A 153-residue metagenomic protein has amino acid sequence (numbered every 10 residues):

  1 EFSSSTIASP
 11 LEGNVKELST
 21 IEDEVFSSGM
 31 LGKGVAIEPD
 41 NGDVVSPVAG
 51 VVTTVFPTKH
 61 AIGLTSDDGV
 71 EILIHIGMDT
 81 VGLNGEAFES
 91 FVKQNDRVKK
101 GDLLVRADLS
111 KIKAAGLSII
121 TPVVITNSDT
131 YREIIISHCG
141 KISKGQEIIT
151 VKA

Functional and structural regions predicted by a protein language model:
E1-A153: Contiguous, well-folded functional domains in the mature portion of proteins
